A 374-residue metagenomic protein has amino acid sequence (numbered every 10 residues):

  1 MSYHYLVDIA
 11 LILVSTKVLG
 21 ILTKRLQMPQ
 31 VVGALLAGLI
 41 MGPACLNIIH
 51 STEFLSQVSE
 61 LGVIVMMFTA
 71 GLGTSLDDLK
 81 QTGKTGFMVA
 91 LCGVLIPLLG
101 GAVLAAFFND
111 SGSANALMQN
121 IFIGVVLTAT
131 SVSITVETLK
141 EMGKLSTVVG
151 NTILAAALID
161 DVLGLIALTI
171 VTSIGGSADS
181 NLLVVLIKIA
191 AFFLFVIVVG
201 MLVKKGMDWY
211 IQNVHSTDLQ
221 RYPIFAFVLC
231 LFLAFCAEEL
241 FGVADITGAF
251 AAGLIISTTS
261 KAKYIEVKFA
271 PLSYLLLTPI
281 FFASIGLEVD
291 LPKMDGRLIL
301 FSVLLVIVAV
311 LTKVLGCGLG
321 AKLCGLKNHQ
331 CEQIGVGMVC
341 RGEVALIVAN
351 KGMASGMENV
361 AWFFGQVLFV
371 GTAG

Functional and structural regions predicted by a protein language model:
M1-L11, S51-F68, N115-S131, K188-V198 (+3 more regions): Structural signature of hydrophobic alpha-helical transmembrane segments
S2-A10, G20-L72, Q81-G93, T217-A226 (+3 more regions): Helical membrane-embedded segments and adjacent short helical loop/helix-boundary regions of multi-pass membrane
I9, K17-V18, V162-Y264, K268-L276 (+1 more regions): Core mid-bundle transmembrane helix pairs that form the ion/substrate translocation pathway in diverse multi-pass
V14-L26, M67-G83, S133-S146, L202-H215 (+2 more regions): C-terminal ends of transmembrane helices
V18, L22, L76-M142, I285-T372: Transmembrane alpha-helices that form the ion-translocation and gating core of multi-pass ion transport proteins
A34-P43, M88-V103, A155-T169, D218-F235 (+2 more regions): Small-residue-rich segments of transmembrane alpha-helices in multi-pass membrane proteins, especially helix faces
A37-M41, S56-T82, T172, V199 (+5 more regions): Hydrophobic transmembrane alpha-helices of secondary-active transporters and Na+-translocating membrane complexes
A44-S51, G73-L79, I174-S180, V203-D208 (+4 more regions): Transmembrane helix-loop junctions in multi-pass membrane proteins
